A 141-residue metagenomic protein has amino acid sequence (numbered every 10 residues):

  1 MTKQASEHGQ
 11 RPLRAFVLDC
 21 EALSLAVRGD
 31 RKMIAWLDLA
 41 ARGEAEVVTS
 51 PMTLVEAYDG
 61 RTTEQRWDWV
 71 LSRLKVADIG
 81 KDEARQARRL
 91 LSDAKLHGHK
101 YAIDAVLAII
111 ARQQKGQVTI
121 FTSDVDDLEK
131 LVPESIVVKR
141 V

Functional and structural regions predicted by a protein language model:
M1-L13, R112-V141: Acidic, PIN/NYN-like endoribonuclease modules and their adjacent C-terminal/linker elements
M1-T49, Y58-L74: Short, well-structured N-terminal submotif of metal-dependent ribonuclease cores
L23-S24, L54-A57, A84, L128: A generic structural signal for short hydrophobic patches within well-formed alpha-helices
M33, L54, E64-W67, A84-A87 (+2 more regions): A general structural signal for well-ordered alpha-helical segments in protein cores
T53, K75-L96, A105: Acidic catalytic patch
A57, K100-V118: Acidic, metal-associated active-site segment
